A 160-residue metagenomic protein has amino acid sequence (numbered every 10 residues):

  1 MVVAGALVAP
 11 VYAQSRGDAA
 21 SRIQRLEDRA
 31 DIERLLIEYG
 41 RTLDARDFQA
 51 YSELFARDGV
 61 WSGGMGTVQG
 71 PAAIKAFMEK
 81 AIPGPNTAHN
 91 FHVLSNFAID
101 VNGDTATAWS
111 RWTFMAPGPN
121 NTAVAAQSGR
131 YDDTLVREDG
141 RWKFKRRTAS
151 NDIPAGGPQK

Functional and structural regions predicted by a protein language model:
M1-A6: Bacterial N-terminal signal peptides
V8-P10: N-terminal signal peptide c-region/cleavage motif recognized by signal peptidases
Y12-R41, A45, Q49-E53, R57: Short, low-complexity N-terminal intrinsically disordered segments enriched in polar/charged residues
L43, F55-A56, W112-F114, T148-N151: Short beta-strand segments enriched in hydrophobic/aromatic residues within well-folded beta-rich domains
F48-T113: A solvent-exposed, acidic/Ser-Thr-rich amphipathic alpha-helical stretch
N86-T87, M115-A125, P154-A155: Short, cysteine-centered beta-strand-loop-beta hairpins and adjacent loop/turn segments enriched in charged/polar
H92-L94, A126-Y131: Short, surface-exposed coil-to-beta transition loops
T107-W109, S128-P158: Short beta-strand edge/turn micro-motifs at domain boundaries
